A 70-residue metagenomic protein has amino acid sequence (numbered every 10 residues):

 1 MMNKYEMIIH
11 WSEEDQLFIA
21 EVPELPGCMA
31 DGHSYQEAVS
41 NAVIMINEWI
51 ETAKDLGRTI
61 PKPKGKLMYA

Functional and structural regions predicted by a protein language model:
M1-E6, S40-A70: Short, charged, surface-exposed hinge/linker loops at domain edges that act as mobile lids or interdomain connectors
H10-L25: Short aromatic-glycine-(Arg/Gly/Cys) micro-motifs in beta-strand/loop hairpins
E24-G27, K62-K64: Hydrophobic residues in alpha-helical membrane-spanning segments
P26-E37: A short, exposed loop/beta-hairpin motif centered on an aromatic-Gly-Thr core
